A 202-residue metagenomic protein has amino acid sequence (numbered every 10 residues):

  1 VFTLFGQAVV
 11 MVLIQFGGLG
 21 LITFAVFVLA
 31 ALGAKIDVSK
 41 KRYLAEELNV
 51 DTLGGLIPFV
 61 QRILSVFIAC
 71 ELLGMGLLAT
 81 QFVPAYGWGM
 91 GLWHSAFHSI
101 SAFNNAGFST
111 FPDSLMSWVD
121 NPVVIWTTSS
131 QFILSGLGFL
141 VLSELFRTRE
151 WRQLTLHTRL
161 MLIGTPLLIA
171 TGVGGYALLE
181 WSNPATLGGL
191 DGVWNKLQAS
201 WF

Functional and structural regions predicted by a protein language model:
V1-F202: Membrane-proximal intracellular helices of multi-pass ion channels
